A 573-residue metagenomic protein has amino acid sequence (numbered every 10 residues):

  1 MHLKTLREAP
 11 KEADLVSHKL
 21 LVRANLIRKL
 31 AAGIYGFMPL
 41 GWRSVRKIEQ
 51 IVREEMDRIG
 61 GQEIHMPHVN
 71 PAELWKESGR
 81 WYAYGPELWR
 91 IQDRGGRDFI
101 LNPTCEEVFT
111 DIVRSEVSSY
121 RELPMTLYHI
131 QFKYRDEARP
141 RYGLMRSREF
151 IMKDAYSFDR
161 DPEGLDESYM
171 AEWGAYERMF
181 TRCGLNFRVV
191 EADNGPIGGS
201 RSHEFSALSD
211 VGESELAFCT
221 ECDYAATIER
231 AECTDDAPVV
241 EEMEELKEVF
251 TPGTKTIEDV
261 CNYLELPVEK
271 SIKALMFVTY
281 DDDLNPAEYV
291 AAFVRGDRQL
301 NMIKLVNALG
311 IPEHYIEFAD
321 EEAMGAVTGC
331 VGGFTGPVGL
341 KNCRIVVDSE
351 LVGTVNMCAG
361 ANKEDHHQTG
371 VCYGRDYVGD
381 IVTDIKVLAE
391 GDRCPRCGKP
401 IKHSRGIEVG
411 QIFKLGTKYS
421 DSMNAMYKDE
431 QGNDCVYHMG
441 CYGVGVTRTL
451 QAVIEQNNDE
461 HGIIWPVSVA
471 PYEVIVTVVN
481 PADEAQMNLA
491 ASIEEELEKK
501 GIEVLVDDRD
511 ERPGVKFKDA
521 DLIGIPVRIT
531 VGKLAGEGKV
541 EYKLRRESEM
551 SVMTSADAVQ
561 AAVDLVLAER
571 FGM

Functional and structural regions predicted by a protein language model:
M1-M573: NTP/phosphate- and nucleic-acid-binding module
